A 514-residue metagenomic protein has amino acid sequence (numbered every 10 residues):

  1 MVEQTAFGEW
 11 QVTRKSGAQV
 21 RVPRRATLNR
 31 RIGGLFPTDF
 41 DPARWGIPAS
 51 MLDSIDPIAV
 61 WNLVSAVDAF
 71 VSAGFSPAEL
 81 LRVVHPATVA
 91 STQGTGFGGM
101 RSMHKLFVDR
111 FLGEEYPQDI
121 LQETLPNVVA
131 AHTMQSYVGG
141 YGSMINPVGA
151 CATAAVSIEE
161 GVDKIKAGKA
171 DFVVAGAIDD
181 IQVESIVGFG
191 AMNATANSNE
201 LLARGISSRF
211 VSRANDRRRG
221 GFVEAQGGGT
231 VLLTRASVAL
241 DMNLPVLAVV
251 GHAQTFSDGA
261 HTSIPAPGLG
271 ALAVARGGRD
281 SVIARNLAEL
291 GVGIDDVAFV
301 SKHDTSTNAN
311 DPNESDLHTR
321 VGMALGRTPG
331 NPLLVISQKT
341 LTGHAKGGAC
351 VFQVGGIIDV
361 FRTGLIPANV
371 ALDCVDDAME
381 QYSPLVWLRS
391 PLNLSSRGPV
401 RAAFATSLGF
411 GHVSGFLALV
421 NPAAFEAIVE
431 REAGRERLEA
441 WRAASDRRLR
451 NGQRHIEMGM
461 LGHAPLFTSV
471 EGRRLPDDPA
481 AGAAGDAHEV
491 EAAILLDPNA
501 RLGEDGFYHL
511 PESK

Functional and structural regions predicted by a protein language model:
M1-S91, S157, G278-D296, P511-K514: Conserved active-site "lid/cap" helical segment
V20-V60, G98-L112, P117-E160, M192-V223 (+1 more regions): Conserved catalytic cysteine-centered active-site region of acyl-thioester-dependent Claisen-condensing enzymes
A59-S76, P126, A130, M144-D179 (+4 more regions): Active-site-proximal alpha-helical scaffold in enzymes
A66, S91, T133, A154 (+8 more regions): Conserved small-residue
E79-A90, S143-G149, A170-I178, P245-Q254 (+5 more regions): Beta-strand segments within the central parallel beta-sheet cores of soluble alpha/beta enzyme folds
E79-P86, L290-D295, T328-P329, P384-A403 (+3 more regions): Flexible, low-complexity linker/loop segments at domain and module junctions
K169-G220, A253-A273, K302-P312, P329-L385: Acyl-CoA/ACP chain-elongation machinery
E200-V292, A298-F299, V420-H488: Condensing-enzyme catalytic core mediating Claisen C-C bond formation in acyl metabolism
